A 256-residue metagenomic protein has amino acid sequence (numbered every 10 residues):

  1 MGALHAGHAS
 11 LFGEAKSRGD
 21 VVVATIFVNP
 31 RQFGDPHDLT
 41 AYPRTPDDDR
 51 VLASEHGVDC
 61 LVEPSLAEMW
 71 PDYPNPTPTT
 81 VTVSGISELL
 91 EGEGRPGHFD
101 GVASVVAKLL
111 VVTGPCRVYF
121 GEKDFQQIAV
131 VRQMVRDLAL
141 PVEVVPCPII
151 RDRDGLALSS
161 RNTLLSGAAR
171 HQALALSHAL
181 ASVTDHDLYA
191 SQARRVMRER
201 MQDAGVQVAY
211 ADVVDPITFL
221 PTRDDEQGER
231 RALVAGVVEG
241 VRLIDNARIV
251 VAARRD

Functional and structural regions predicted by a protein language model:
M1-V206, V214-T218, G240, A247-A252: Nucleotidyltransferase catalytic core that binds NTPs
Q207-E226, A232-V234: A conserved acidic, glycine/proline-rich C-terminal tail/linker
P221-T222, R230-D256: Short, basic/aromatic-enriched C-terminal tail that caps enzymatic domains
